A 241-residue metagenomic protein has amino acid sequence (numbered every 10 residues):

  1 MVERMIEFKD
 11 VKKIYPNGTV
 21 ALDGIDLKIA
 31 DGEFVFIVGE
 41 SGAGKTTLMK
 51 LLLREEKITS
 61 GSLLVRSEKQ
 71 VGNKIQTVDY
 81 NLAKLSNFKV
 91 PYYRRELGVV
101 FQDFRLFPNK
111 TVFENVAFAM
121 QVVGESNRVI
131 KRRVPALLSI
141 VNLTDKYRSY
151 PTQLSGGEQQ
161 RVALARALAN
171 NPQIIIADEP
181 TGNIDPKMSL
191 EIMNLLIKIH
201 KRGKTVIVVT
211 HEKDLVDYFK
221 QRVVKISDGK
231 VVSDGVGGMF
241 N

Functional and structural regions predicted by a protein language model:
L53: Helix-to-loop junction immediately C-terminal to a conserved catalytic motif
G72-G98, K201: ABC ATPase NBD coupling module
F113-Q121, K131, P135: Short helical segment in ABC ATPase nucleotide-binding domains corresponding to the A-loop/adjacent helical element
S149-T152, N170, R202: Conserved signature/switch motifs of ABC ATPase nucleotide-binding domains
Y150-L154, E158-Q160: Conserved ABC ATPase signature
I175-D178: Catalytic Walker B motif of ABC-type/P-loop ATPase nucleotide-binding domains
